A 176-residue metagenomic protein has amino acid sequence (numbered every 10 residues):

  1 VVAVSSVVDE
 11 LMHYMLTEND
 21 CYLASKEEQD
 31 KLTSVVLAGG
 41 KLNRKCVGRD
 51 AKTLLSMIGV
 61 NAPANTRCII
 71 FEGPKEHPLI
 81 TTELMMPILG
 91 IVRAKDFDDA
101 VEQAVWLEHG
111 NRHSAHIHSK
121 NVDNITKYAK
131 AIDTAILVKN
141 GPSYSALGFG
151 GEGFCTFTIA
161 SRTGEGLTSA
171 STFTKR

Functional and structural regions predicted by a protein language model:
V1-K75: ALDH superfamily catalytic-core signature
V60-R176: Conserved C-terminal structural/oligomerization subdomain of aldehyde/semialdehyde dehydrogenase
